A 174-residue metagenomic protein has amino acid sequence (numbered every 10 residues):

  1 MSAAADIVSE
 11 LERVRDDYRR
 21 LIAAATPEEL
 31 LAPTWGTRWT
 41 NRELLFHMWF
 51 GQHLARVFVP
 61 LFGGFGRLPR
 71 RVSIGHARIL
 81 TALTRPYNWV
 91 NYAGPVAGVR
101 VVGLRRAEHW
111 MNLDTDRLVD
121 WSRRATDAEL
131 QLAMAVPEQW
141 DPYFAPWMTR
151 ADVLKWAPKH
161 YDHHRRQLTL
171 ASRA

Functional and structural regions predicted by a protein language model:
M1, E12-D16, L30, Y87-Y92 (+1 more regions): Short hydrophobic/aromatic-rich motifs at helix boundaries and adjacent loops
M1-P27, F46-V57, K155-K159: Alpha-helical bundle segments that constitute or directly flank the non-heme di-iron/ferroxidase center
A3-I7, V101-E108, R150-V153: Active-site rim elements
I7-E10, V14-Y18, A107-W121, A157-H160 (+1 more regions): Alpha-helical packing segments of well-folded alpha/beta enzyme cores
R19, T26, V119-S122, T126 (+1 more regions): Secondary-structure transition/hinge residues
L31-P86, R123-R124, E129-A174: Short, contiguous alpha-helical
A77-Q131: Acidic/histidine-rich alpha-helical segments that form the ligand environment of transition-metal centers
